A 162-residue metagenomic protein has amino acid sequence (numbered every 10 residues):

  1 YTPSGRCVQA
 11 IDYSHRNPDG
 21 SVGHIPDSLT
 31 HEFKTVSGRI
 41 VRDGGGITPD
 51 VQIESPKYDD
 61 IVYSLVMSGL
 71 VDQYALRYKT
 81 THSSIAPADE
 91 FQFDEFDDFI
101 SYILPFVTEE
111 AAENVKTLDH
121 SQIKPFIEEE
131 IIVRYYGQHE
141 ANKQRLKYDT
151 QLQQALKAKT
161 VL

Functional and structural regions predicted by a protein language model:
P3: Metal-dependent DNA phosphodiester-chemistry modules and their immediately adjacent helices/loops in DNA-processing
C7-Y13, N17-L162: Conserved functional hotspot residues or short segments at active or partner-binding sites across diverse domains
